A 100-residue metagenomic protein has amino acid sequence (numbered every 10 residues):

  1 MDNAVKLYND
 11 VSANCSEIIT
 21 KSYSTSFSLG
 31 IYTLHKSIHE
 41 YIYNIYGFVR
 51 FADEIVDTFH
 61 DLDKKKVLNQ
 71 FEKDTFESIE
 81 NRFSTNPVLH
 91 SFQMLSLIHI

Functional and structural regions predicted by a protein language model:
M1-I98: Acidic catalytic motifs of isoprenoid enzymes
